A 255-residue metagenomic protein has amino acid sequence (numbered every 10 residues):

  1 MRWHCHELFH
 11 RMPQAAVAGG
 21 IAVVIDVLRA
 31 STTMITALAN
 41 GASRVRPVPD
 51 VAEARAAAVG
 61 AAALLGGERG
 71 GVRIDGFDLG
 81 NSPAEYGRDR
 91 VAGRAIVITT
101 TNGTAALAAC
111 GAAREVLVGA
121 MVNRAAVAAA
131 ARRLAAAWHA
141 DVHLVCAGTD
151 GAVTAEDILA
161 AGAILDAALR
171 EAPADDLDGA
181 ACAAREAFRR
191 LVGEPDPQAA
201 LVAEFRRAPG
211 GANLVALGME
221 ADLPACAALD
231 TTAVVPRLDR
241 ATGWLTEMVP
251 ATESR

Functional and structural regions predicted by a protein language model:
H10-A15, A22-M34: Short acidic, Gly/Ser-rich segments with clustered Asp/Glu that frequently serve as metal-coordination loops in enzyme
A18-G20, T36-V45, A52: Active-/binding-site microenvironments in catalytic and ligand-binding cores
I21-I25, D141-C146: Short hydrophobic beta-strand segments
R46-D141, V145: Acidic/Gly/His-enriched mid-domain segments of enzyme catalytic cores or analogous surface patches that mediate
D78-A105, A109-E115, A129, A155-R255: Long, charged alpha-helical interface segments
V142-T149, A172, D176: Glycine-rich anion-binding loop/nest that anchors nucleotide
A147-D157: Phosphate/ribose-phosphate-bearing ligand recognition and processing surfaces, centered on ADP-ribose/NAD(+/P+) systems
